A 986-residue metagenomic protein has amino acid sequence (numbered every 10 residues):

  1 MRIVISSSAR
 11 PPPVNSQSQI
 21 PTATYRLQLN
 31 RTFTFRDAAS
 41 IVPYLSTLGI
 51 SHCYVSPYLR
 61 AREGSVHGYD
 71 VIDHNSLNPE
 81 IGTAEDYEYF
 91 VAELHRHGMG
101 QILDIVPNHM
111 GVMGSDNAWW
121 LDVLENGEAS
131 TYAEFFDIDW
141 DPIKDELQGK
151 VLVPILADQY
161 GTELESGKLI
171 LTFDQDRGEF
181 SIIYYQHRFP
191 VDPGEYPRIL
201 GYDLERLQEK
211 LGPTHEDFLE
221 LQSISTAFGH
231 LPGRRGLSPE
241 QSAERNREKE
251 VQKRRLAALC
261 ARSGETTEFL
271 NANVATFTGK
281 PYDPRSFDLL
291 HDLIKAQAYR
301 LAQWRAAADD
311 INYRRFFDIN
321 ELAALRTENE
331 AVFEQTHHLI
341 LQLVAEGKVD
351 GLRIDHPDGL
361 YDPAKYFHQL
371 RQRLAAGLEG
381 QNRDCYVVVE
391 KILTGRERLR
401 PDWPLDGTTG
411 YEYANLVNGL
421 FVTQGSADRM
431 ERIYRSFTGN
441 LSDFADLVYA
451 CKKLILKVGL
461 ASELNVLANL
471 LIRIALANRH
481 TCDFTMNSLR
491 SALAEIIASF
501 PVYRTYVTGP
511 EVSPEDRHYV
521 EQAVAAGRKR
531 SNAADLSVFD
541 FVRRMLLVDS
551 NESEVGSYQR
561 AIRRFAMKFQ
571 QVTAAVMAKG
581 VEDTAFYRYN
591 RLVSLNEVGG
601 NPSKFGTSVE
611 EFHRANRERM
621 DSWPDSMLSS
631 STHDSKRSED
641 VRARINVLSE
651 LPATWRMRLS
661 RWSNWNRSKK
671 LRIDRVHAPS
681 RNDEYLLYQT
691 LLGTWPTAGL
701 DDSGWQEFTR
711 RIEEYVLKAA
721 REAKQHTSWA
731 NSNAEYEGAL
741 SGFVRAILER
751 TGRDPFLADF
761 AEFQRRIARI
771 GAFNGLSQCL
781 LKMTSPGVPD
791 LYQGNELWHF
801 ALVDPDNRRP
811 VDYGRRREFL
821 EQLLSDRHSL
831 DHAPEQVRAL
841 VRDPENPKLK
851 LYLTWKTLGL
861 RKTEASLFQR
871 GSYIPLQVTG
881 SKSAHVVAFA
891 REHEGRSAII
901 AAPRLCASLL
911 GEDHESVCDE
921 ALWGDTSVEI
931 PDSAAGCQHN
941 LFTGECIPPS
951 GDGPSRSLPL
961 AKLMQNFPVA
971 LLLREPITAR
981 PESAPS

Functional and structural regions predicted by a protein language model:
M1-E63, N75, E80, E88 (+13 more regions): Carbohydrate-interacting/catalytic domains
S65-D73, H109-D139, D402-Y411, D806-R808: Aromatic- and acidic-residue-enriched segments that line the glycan-binding/catalytic groove of carbohydrate-active
A84-V106: C-terminal EAL-domain catalytic cores of bacterial cyclic di-GMP phosphodiesterases
G100, G351, Y386: Hydrophobic "anchor" residues on beta-strands that sit immediately upstream of conserved functional sites
N108, I354-L360, R842-D843: Conserved short loop/turn motifs at secondary-structure junctions
V112, R435-S436, A468-N469: Alpha-helical transmembrane segments and their helix-helix packing motifs
M113-V191: Active-site region of glycoside hydrolase catalytic domains
